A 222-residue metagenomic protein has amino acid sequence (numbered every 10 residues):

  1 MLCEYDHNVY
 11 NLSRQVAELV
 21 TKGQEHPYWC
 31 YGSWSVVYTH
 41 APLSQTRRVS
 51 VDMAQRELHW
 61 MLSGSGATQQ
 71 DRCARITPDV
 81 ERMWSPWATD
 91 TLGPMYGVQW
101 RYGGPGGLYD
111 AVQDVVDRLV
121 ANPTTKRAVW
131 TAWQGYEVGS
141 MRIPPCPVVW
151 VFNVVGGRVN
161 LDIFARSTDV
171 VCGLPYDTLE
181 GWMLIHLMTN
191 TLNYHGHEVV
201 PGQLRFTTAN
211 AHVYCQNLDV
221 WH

Functional and structural regions predicted by a protein language model:
M1-H222: Terminal, non-catalytic protein-protein interaction segments that mediate quaternary/complex assembly
